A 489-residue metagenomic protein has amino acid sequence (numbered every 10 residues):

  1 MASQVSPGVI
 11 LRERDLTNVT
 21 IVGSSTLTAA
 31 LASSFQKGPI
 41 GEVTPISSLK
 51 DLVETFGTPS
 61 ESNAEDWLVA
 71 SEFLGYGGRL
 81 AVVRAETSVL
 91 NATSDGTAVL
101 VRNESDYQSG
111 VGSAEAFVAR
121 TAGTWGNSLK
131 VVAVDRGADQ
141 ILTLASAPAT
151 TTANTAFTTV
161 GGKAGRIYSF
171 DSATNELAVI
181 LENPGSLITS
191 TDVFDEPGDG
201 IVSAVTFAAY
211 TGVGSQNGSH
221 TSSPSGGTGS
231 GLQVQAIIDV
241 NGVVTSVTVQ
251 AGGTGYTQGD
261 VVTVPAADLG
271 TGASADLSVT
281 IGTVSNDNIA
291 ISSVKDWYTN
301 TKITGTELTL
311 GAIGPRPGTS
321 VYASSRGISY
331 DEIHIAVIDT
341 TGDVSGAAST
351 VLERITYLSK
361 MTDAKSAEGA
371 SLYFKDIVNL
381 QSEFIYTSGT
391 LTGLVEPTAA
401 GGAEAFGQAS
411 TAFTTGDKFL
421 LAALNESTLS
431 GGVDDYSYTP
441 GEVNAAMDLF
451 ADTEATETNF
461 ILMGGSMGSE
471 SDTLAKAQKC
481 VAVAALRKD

Functional and structural regions predicted by a protein language model:
M1-S203, V284-D343: Extended assembly-interface regions of large multimeric machines
A122, T254, L269, G342 (+1 more regions): Short, glycine-/Ser/Thr-/acidic-enriched flexible segments
A149-S292: Conserved, function-critical positions that sit in or immediately flank catalytic and ligand-binding motifs
I201, V243, S329, A455-E457: Short loop/turn motifs at secondary-structure junctions
T248, V378, I461-L462: Residues embedded in well-ordered beta-strands within globular domains across many folds
V284-T319, V378-A446: Long, low-complexity, polar/charged, intrinsically disordered or flexibly structured peripheral segments
A336-I338, I355-M361, L421-D489: A glycine-rich, acidic short-motif signal
A347-P397: E2/UBC-UEV (E2-variant) core
